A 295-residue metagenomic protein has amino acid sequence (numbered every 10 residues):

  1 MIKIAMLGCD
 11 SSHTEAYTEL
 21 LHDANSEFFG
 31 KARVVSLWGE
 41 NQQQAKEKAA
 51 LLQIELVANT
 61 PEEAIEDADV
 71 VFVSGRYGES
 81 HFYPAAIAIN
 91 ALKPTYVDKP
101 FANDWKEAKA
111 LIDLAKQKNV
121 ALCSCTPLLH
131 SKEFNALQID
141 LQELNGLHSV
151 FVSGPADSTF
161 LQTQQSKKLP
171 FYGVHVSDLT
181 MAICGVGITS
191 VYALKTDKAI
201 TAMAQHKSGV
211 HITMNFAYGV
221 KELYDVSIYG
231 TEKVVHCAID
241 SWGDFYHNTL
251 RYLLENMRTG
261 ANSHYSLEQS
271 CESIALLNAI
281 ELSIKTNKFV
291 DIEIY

Functional and structural regions predicted by a protein language model:
M1-L51, Q142-N145, Y265: N-terminal Rossmann-like dinucleotide-binding module
D10-S11, N41, L129-H130, S153-S158 (+3 more regions): Glycine-rich beta-alpha junction loops
A50-L51, E63, D67-G75, N256-Y295: C-terminal helix-rich "cap/oligomerization" subdomain common to oxidoreductases
L52-Y96, P100-I112: Beta-loop-alpha module in the N-terminal Rossmann-like domain of NAD(P)-dependent dehydrogenases, especially those
A102-F160: A contiguous active-site-proximal alpha/beta segment in oxidoreductase catalytic domains
P155-V220, E268-C271: Rossmann-like dinucleotide-binding domain that binds NAD(P)(H)
V220-N262: Interdomain hinge/lid region at the active-site interface of Rossmann-like NAD(P)-dependent oxidoreductases
